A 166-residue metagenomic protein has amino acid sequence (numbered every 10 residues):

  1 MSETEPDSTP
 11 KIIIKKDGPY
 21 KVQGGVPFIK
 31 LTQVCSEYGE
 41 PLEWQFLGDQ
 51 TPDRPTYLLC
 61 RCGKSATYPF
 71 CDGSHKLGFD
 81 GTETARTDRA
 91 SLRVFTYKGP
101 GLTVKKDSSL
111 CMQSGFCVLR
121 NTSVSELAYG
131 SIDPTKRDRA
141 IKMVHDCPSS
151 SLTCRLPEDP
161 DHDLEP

Functional and structural regions predicted by a protein language model:
S2-V26, L31-T32: Short helix-coil boundary/hinge micro-motifs
Y20-D49, G115-L119, S123: A short, structured beta-strand/loop element
Y20-V22, Y57-C62, P69-C71, L152: Short, structured motif recognition centered on aromatic/hydrophobic residues
T32-E37, H75-R86: Extended intrinsically disordered, low-complexity coil regions enriched in Ser, Thr, Gly, Ala and often Pro
L42-W44, C62-A66, E83, R89-A90: Recognition helices and adjacent regulatory flanks at domain boundaries
Q45-R61, V94-Q113, V124-K142, L156-P166: Ferredoxin-like iron-sulfur electron-transfer modules
D53-T56, C62, Y68, H75-T82: Extracellular/periplasmic metallocenter environments
Y68-F79, M112-S131, V144-D159: Iron-sulfur cluster-binding cysteine motifs and their immediate structural context in ferredoxin-like electron-transfer
